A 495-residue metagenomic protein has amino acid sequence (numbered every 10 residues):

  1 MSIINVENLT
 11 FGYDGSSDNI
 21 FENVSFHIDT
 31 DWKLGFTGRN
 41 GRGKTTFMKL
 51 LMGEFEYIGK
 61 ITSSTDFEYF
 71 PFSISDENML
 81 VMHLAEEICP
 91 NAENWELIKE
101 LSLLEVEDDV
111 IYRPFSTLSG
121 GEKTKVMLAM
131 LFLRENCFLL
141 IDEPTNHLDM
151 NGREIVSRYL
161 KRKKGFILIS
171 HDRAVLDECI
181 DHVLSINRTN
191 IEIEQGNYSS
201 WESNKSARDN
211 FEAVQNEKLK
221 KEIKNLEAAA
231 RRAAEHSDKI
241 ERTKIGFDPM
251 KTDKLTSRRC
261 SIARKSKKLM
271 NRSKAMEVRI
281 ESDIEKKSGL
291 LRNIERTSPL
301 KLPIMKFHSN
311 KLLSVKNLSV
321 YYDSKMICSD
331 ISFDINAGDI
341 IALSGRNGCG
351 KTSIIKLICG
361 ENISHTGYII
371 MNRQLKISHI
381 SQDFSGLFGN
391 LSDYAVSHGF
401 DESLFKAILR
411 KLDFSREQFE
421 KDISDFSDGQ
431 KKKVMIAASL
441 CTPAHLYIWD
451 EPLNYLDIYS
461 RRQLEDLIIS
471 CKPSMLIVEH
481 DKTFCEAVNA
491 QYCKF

Functional and structural regions predicted by a protein language model:
M1-E217, P303-F495: ABC ATP-binding cassette signature C-motif
D76-N78, H83-E100, E178, S185-E295 (+1 more regions): Extended, highly charged alpha-helical segments
K286-S314: Coiled-coil termination/hinge junctions
